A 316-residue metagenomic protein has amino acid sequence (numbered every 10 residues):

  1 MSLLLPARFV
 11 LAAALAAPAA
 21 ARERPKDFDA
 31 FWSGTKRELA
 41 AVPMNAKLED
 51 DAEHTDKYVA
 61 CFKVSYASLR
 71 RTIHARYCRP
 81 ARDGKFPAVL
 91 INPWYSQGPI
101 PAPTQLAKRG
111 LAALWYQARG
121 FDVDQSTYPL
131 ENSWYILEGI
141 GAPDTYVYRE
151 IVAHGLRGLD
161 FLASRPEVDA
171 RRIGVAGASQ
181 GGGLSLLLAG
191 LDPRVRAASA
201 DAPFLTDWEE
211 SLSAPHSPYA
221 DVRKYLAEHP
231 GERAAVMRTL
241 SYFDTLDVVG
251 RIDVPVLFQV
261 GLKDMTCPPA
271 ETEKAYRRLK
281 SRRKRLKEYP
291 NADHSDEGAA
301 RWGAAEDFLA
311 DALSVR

Functional and structural regions predicted by a protein language model:
V42-D83: N-terminal cap/lid segment of alpha/beta-hydrolase-fold proteins
I100-A153, E210-Y219: Cap/lid segment of the alpha/beta-hydrolase catalytic domain
I136-S179: Gly/Ser-rich "nucleophile elbow"/oxyanion-hole loop immediately N-terminal to the catalytic nucleophile in hydrolases
G182, L186-E232, E288: Hydrolase active-site cap/lid region
I252, F258-V260: Short beta-strand/loop motif that positions the catalytic acidic residue of the alpha/beta-hydrolase fold
V254, P268-R277: Short alpha-helix in the alpha/beta-hydrolase fold that links the catalytic acid
L262-C267, S295: Acidic catalytic loop of the alpha/beta-hydrolase fold
E273-R316: C-terminal catalytic histidine-bearing segment of alpha/beta-hydrolase fold enzymes
